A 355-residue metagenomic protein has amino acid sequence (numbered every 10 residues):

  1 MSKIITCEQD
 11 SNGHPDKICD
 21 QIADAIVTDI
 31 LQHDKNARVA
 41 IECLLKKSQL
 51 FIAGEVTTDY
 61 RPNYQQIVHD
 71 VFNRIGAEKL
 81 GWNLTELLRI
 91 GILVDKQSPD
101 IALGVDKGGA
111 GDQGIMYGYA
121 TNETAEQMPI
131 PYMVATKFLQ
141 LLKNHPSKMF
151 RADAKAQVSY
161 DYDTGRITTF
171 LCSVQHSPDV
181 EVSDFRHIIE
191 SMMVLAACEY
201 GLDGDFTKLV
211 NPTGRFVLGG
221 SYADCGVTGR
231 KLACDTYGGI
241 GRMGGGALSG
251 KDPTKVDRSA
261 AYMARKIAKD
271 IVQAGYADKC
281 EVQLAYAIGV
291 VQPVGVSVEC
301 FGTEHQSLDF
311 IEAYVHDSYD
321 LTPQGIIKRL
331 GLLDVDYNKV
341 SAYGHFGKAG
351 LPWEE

Functional and structural regions predicted by a protein language model:
M1-A40, L45-K46: N-terminal, positively charged regions that mediate nucleic acid binding
S2, K46, T121-N122, Y237-M243: Short connector loops/turns at beta-strand edges and beta->alpha or beta->beta junctions
K3, K46, K279, Q283-E355: Internal helix-turn-beta structural module
T6-Q9, Q66, D70-G219, K339-A342 (+2 more regions): Glycine-rich, mobile lid/loop segments that gate access to catalytic sites or pores
N12-L31, A120-Q140, P253-G275: Alpha-helical support elements that line or immediately flank enzyme active sites and cofactor-binding pockets
A37-I41, F150-Y160, F206-V210, Y276-A287: A short glycine-rich, hydrophobically flanked beta-strand micro-motif that places a catalytic Asp/Glu for divalent metal
A40-T58, I288-Q292: Short, charge-patterned binding micro-sites
D179-I271: Glycine-rich anion/phosphate-binding loop at the beta-strand->alpha-helix junction
